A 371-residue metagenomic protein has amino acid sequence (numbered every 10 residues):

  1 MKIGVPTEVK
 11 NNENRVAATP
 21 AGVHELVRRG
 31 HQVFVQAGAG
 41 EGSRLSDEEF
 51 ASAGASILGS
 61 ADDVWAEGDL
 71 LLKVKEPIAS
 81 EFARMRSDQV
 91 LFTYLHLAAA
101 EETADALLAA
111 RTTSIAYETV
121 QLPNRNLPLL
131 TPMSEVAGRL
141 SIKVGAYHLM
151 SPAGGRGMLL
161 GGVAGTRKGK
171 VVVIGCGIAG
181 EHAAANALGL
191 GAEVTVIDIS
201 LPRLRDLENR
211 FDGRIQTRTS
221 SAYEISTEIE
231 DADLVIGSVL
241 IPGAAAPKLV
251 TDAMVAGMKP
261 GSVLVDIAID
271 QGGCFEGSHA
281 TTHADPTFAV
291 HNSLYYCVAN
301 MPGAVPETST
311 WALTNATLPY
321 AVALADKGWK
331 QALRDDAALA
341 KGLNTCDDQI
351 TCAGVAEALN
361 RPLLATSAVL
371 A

Functional and structural regions predicted by a protein language model:
K2, E8, P77-G169, V298-N300: Glycine/serine-rich phosphate-binding loop and adjoining beta1-alpha1 elements at the start of nucleotide-handling
K2-A106, A110: An N-terminal-biased, well-structured beta-alpha scaffold segment characteristic of Rossmann-like dinucleotide-binding
P6-L45, G154-G237, T287: Glycine-rich phosphate/diphosphate-binding loop of Rossmann-like nucleotide-binding domains
D69, K75-E76, L95-H96, S221 (+3 more regions): Short glycine-/small-residue-rich Rossmann-like dinucleotide-binding loops
D69-L70, V90, K170, L234 (+1 more regions): Structural motif
E118-L159, I269, C274-A371: Adenosine-phosphate binding glycine-rich loop
N209-H291: Rossmann-like adenosine-cofactor binding region
